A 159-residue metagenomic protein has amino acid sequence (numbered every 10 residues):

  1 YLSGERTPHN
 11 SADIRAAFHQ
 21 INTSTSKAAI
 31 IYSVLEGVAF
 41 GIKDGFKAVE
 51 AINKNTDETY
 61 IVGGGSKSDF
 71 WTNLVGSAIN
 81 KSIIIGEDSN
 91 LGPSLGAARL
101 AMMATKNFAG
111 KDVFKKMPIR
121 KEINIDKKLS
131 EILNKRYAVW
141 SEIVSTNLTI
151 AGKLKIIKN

Functional and structural regions predicted by a protein language model:
Y1-N159: Glycine/Thr-rich phosphate-binding loops that ligate phosphate moieties of nucleotide and other phosphorylated ligands
